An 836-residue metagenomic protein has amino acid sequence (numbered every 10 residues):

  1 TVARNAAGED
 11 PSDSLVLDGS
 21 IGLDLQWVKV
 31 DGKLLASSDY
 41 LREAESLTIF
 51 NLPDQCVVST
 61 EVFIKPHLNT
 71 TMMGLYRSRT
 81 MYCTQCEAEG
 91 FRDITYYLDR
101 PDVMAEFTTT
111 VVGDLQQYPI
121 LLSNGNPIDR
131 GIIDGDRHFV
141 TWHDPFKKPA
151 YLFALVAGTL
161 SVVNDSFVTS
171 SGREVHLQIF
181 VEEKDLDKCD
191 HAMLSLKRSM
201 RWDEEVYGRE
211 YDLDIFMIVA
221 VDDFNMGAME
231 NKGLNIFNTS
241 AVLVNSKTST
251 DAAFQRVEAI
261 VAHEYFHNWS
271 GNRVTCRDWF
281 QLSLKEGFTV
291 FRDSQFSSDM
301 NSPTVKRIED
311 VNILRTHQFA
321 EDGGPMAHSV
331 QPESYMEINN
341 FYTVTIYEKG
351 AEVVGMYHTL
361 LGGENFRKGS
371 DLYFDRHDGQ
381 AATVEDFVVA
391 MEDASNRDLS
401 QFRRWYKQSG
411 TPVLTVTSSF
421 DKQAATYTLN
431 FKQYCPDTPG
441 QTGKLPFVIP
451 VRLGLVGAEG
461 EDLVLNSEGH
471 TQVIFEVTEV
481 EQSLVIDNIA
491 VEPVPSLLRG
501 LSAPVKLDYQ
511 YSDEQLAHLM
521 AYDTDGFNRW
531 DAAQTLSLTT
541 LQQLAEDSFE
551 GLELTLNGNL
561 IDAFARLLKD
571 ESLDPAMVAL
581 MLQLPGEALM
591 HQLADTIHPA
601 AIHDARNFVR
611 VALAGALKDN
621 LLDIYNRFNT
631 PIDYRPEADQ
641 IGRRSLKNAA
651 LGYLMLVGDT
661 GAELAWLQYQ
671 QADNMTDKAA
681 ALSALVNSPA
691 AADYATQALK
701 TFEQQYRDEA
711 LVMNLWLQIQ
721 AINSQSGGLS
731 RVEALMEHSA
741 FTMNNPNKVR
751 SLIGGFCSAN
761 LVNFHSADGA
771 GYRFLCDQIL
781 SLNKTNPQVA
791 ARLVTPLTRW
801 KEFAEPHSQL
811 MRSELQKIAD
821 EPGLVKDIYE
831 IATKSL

Functional and structural regions predicted by a protein language model:
T1-R4, G19, L52-N69, F107-L115 (+3 more regions): Short, hydrophobic/aromatic-enriched beta-strand segments in well-ordered soluble domains
A3-L23, Y96-D99, A105-D114, E385 (+1 more regions): Surface-exposed beta-strand/loop patches in extracellular or lumenal glycoproteins
S12-S14, S20-S78, D134, V477-P493: A surface-exposed beta-strand-loop module
I21-V30, D398-Q401, T411-L497, Q542 (+1 more regions): Beta-strand-rich binding/interaction modules
D31-K33, E89, W142, S171-Q423 (+1 more regions): Hydrophobic alpha-helical and helix-loop surface patches within well-folded domains that function as non-catalytic
E61-N164, D525-W530: Extended, low-hydrophobicity, Ser/Thr/Pro/Gly-biased non-transmembrane segments
T316, D487-L836: Long, ordered, helix-rich scaffold segments
F341-D375, Q408-L445, G500-G526, D531-Q542 (+3 more regions): Long hydrophobic segments that form regular secondary structure
